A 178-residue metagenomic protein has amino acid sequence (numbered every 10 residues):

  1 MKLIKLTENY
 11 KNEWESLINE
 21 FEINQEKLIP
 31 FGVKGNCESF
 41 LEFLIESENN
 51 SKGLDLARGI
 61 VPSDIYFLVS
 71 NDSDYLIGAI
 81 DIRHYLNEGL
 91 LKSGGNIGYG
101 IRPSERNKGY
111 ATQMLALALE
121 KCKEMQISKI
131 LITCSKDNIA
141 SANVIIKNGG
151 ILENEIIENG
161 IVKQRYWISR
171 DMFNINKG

Functional and structural regions predicted by a protein language model:
M1-N96, G160-G178: GNAT-family acyltransferases
E13, M114, A140: Charged catalytic carboxylate motif
D74, G89, R106-N107, D137: Glycine-/small-residue-rich active-site loops that bind phosphorylated ligands and cofactors
G98-I101, N107-E120, E124, N143-K147: Conserved acetyl-CoA-binding loop-helix of GNAT-fold acetyltransferases
C122-T133: Conserved GNAT acetyl-CoA-binding A-motif
I132-A142: Conserved beta-strand-loop-alpha-helix junction that forms the acyl-donor binding cleft
T133, I146-R165: Conserved catalytic-core motifs of GNAT/GCN5-like acyltransferases
